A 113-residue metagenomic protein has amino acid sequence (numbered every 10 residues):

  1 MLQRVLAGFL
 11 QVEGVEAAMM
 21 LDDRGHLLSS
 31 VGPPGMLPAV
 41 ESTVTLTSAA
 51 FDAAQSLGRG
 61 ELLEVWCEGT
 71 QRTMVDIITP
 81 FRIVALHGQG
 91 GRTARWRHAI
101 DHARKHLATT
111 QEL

Functional and structural regions predicted by a protein language model:
M1-A18, D22-L113: Non-catalytic interaction/Regulatory regions outside core domains
